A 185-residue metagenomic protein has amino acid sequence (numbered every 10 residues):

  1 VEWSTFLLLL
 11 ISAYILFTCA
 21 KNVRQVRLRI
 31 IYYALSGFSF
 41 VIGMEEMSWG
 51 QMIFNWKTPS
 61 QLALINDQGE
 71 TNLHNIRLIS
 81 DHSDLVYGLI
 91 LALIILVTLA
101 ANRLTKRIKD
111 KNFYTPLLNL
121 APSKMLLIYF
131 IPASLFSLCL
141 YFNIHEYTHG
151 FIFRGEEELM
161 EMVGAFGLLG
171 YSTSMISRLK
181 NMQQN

Functional and structural regions predicted by a protein language model:
V1-W3, H149-E161: Non-cytosolic membrane-interface motifs at loop->transmembrane helix junctions
S4-T18, L89-A101, M160-L179: Hydrophobic cores of alpha-helical transmembrane segments in multi-pass inner/ER membrane proteins, independent
T18-I30, R107-L120: Membrane-interface helix-boundary motifs at transmembrane edges
V26-L35, A121-F130, Q184: Membrane-interfacial loop-to-transmembrane alpha-helix junctions, especially the N-terminal start
F38-E45, P132-N143: Aromatic-anchored segments of alpha-helical transmembrane domains
F40-S60: Transmembrane alpha-helix/helix-exit interface in multi-pass inner-membrane proteins
I65-D81: Juxtamembrane membrane-water interface segments that cap and precede transmembrane helices
L104-K106, L138-F151: Juxtamembrane "helix-exit" motif on the non-cytosolic side of transmembrane helices
